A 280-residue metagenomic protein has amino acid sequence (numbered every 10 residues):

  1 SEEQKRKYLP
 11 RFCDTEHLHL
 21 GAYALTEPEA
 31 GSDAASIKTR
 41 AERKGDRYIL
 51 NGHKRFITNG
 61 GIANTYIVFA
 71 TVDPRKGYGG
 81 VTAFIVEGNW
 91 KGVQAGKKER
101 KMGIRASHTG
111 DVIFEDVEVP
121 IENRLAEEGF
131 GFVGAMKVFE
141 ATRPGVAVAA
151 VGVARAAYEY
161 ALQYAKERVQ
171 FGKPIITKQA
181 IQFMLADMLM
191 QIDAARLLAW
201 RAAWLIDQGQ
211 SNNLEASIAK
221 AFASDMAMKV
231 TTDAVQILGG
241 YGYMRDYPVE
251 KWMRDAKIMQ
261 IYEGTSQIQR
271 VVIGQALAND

Functional and structural regions predicted by a protein language model:
E2-Q4, T15, R43-Y48, D111-I113 (+3 more regions): Alpha-helical interface subdomain recognition
Y8, I37, H53-R55, G96-R100: Short beta-alpha junctions and helix-cap segments that line functional grooves
H17-T26: A short, Trp-centered hydrophobic/proline-enriched beta-strand micro-motif
E29-K38: Active-site-adjacent elements of ketosynthase-type condensing enzymes
A30, R55-G61, I104, E140-G145 (+1 more regions): Glycine-rich phosphate/pyrophosphate-binding beta-alpha loops
E42, V68-V72, I85-E87, I113-E115 (+2 more regions): Short beta-strand-to-turn element immediately C-terminal to the catalytic PLP-Schiff-base lysine in fold type I
R47, N51-A95: A short core secondary-structure module
K91-P120: Flexible, small-/acidic-enriched active-site or ligand-binding loops
